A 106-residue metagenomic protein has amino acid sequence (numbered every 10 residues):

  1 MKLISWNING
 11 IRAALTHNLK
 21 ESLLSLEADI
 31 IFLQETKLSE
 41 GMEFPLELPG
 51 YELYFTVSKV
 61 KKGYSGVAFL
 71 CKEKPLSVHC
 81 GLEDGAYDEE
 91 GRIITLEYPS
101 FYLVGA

Functional and structural regions predicted by a protein language model:
M1-E47, K59, Y64: N-terminal, active-site-proximal structural segment of metallo-dependent hydrolase catalytic domains
K37, M42-A106: Structured beta-strand-rich core segments of catalytic domains in phosphoester-bond hydrolases
